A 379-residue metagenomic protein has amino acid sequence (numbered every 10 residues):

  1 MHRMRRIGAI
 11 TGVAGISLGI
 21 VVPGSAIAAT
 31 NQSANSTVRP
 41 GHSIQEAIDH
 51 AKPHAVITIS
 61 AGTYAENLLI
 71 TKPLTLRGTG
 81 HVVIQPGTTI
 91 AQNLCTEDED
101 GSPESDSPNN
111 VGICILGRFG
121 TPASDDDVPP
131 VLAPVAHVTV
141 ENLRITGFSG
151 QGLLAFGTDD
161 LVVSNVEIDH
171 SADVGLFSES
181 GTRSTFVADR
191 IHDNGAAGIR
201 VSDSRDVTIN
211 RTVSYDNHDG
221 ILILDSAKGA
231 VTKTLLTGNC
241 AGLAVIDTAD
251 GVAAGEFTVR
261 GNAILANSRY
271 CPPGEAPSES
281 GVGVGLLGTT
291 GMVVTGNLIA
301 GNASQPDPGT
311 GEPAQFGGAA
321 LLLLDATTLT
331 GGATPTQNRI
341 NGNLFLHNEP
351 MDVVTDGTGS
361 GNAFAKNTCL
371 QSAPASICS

Functional and structural regions predicted by a protein language model:
M1-A28: Secretory targeting and sorting signals
Q32, R39-H42, L74-S149: Right-handed parallel beta-helix/beta-spiral solenoid domain characteristic of secreted/periplasmic
Q32-T63: Acidic Gly/Asp/Thr-rich repetitive segments characteristic of extracellular carbohydrate-active and adhesion proteins
I44-A51, Y64-K72, P86, S124-V131 (+2 more regions): Short, T/G/N/S-enriched strand-turn elements that build extracellular solenoid repeat scaffolds
K52, T71-K72, T79, V135 (+17 more regions): Parallel beta-helix/beta-solenoid
Y64-L68, P86-T89, S149-A155, A172-E179 (+8 more regions): Short glycine/acidic-rich loop motifs that flank beta-strands on beta-rich extracellular proteins
A333-S379: Leucine-rich solenoid repeat scaffolds
